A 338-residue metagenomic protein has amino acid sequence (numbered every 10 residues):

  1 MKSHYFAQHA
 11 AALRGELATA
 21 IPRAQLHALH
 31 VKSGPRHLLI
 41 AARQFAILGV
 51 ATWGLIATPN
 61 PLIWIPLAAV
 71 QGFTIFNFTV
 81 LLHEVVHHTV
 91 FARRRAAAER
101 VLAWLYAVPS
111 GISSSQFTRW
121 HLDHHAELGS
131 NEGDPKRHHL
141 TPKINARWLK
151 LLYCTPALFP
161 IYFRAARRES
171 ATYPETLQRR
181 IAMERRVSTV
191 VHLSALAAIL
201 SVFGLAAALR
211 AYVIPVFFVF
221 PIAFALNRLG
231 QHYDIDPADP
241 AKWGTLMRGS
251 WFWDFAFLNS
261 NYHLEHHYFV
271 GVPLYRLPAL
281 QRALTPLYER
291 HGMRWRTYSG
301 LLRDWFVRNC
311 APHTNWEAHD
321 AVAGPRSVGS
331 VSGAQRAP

Functional and structural regions predicted by a protein language model:
M1-G72, L81, A107-R210, L274-P338: Non-catalytic, topology-defining segments of multipass membrane proteins
A51, V86, V90-F91, D239 (+1 more regions): Active-site-flanking alpha-helical
G72-L82, S113, F117, F159-A165 (+2 more regions): Transmembrane alpha-helical segments that form the membrane-embedded catalytic/substrate-channel core of multi-pass
F78-H87, F117-G129, N227-I235, A256-V272: Histidine-centered catalytic micro-motifs
V80-V101, R137-H138: Aspartate-rich (DDxxD/NDxxD/DxxxD) Mg2+/diphosphate-binding motifs and their adjoining helix-loop segments
R100-L105, P240-D254: Membrane-cytosol interface motif
E175-Q231, G244-T245, G249-W251, L258-Y262: C-terminal membrane-associated helical module and adjoining short loops/tails
